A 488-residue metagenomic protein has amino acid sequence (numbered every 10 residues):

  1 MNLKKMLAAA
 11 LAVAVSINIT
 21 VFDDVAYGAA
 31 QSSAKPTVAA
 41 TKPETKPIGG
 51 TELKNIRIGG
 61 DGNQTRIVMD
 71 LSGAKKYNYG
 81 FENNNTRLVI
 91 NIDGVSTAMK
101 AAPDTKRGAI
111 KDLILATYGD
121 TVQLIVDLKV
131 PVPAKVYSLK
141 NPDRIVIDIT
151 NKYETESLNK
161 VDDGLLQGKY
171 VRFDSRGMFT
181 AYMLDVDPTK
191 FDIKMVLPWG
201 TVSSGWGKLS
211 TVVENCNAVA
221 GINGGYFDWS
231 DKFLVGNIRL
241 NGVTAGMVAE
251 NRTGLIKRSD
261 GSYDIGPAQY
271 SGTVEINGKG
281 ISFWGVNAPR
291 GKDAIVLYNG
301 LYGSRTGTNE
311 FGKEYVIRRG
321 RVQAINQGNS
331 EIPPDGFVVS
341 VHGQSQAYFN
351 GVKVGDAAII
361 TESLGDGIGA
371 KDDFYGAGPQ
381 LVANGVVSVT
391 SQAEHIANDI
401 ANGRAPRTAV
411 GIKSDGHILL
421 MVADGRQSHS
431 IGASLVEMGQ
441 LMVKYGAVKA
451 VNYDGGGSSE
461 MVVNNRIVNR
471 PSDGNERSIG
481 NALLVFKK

Functional and structural regions predicted by a protein language model:
N2-D24: Sec-dependent N-terminal signal peptides of Gram-positive bacterial secreted proteins and lipoproteins
L7, D24-D70, N83, R87-I90 (+2 more regions): Gly/Ser/Thr/Pro-rich low-complexity, intrinsically disordered segments
G73-Y77: Short amphipathic, basic-aromatic surface patches that mediate peripheral association with negatively charged
V95-T97: Acidic glycine-/aspartate-rich tracts in secreted/extracellular proteins
M99-D104: Intrinsic, low-complexity N-terminal interaction/targeting segments
